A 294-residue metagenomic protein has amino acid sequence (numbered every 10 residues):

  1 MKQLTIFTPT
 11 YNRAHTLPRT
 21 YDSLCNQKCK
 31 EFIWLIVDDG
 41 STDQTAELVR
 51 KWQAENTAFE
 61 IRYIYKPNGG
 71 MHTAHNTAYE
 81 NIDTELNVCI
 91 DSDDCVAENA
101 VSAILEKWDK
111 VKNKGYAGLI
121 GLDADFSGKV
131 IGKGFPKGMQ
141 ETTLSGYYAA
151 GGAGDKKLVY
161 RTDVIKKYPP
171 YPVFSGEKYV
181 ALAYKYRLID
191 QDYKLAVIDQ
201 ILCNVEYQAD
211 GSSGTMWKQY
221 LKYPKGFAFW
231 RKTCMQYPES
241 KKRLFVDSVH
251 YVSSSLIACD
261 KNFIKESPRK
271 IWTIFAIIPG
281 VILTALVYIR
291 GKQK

Functional and structural regions predicted by a protein language model:
R13-N26: Short, well-formed alpha-helical segments that are part of the catalytic scaffolds of diverse glycosyltransferases
S23, D38-E47: A conserved acidic beta->alpha catalytic loop
F32-G40, R62-P67, S92: Short beta-strand/loop segment that forms part of the nucleotide-sugar
K66-I82: Glycine-rich, basic loop-to-helix element that forms the pyrophosphate-binding segment of sugar-nucleotide handling
N87: Short aromatic/hydrophobic "clamp" motif used to bind/position activated sugar donors
N99-K133: Conserved donor NDP-sugar-binding/catalytic core segment of glycosyltransferases
D125, K129-G214: Conserved nucleotide-sugar donor-binding catalytic segment
C203-Q208, T215-K241: Catalytic core of nucleotide-sugar-dependent glycosyltransferases
